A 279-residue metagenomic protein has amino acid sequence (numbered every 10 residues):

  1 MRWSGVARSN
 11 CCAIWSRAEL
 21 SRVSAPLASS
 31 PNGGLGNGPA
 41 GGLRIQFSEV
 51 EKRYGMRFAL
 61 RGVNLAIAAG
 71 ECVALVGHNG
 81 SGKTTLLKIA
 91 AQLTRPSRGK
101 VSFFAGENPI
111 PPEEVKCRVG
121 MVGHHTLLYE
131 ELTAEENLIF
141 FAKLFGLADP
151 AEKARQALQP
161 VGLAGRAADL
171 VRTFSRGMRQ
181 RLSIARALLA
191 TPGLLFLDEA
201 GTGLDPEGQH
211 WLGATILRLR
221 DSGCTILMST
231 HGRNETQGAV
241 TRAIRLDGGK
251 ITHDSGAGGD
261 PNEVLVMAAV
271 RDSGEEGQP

Functional and structural regions predicted by a protein language model:
V76-H78: The feature captures the beta-strand-to-loop junction immediately N-terminal to the Walker
A91: Helix-to-loop junction immediately C-terminal to a conserved catalytic motif
G99-N108, E114-V115: Conserved ABC transporter NBD signature motif
I139, K143-R166: Conserved ABC ATPase "signature" region
L195-D198: Catalytic Walker B motif of ABC-type/P-loop ATPase nucleotide-binding domains
